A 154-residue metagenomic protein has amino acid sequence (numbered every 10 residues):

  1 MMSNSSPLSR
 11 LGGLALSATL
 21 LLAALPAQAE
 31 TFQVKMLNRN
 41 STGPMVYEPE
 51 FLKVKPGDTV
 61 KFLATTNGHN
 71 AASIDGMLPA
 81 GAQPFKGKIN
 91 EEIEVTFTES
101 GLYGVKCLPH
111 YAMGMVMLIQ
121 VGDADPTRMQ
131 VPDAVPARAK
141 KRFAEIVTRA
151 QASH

Functional and structural regions predicted by a protein language model:
M2-A15: Bacterial N-terminal signal peptides that target proteins for export
L16, L20-A24: Hydrophobic core
L25-A29: Sec/Tat signal peptide C-region and signal peptidase I cleavage site
E30, P49-A71, E92-E99, Y103-K106: Beta-strand cores of secreted/periplasmic/IMS beta-sandwich domains, seen most often in copper-related folds
E30-S41, M113-H154: Extracytoplasmic/periplasmic copper-protein system
P44-E48: Short alpha-helix capping/helix-loop boundary micro-motifs
T65-K88, M117: Histidine- and aromatic-enriched segments that form or immediately flank copper-ligand environments
L108-H110: Beta-strand-rich extracellular modules
